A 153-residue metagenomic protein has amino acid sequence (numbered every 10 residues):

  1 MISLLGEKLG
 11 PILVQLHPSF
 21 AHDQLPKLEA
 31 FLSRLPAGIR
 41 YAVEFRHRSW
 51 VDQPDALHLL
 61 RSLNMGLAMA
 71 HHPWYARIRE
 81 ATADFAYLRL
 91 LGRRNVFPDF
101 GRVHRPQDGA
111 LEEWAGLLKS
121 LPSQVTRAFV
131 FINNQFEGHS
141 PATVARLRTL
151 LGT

Functional and structural regions predicted by a protein language model:
M1-T153: Residues lining hydrophobic/aromatic ligand-binding pockets adjacent to catalytic sites
